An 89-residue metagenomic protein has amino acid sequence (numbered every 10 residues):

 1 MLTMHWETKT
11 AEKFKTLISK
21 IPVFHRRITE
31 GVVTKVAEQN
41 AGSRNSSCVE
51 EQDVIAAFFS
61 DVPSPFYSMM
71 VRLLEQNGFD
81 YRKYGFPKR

Functional and structural regions predicted by a protein language model:
M1-R89: Non-catalytic accessory segments flanking P-loop/AAA+ NTPase cores
